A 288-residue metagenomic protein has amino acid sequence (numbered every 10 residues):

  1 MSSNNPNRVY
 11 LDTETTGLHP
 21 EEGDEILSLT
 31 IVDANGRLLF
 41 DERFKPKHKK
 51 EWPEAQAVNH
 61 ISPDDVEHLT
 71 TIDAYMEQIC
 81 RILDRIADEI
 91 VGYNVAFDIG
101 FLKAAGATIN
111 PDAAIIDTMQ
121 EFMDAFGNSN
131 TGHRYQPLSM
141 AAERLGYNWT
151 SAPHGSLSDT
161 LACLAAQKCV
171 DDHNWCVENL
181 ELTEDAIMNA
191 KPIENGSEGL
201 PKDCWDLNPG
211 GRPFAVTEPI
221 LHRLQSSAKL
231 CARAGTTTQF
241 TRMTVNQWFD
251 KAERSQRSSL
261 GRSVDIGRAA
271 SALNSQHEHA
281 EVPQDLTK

Functional and structural regions predicted by a protein language model:
S2-A113, L138-H154: Conserved non-catalytic scaffold segment of RNase H-like nuclease domains
T13-T16, T118, C163: Ser/Thr-centric signal marking residues that sit in or immediately flank functional binding/regulatory motifs
I86-A96, G100-A105, T131, P137-G199: Acidic, Mg2+-coordinating catalytic module of metal-dependent nucleases/exonucleases that use a two-metal-ion mechanism
I116-R134: Short alpha-helix plus adjacent loop in nuclease-associated cores
S197-L207: Acidic catalytic cores of enzymes that act on phosphate-bearing nucleotides/polynucleotides
P213-A252, Q256, G261: A charge-rich, low-complexity, intrinsically flexible signal that marks solvent-exposed coils, linkers, repeats
S258-L260, V264-K288: Non-Sec secretion/translocation targeting segments of pathogen effectors
